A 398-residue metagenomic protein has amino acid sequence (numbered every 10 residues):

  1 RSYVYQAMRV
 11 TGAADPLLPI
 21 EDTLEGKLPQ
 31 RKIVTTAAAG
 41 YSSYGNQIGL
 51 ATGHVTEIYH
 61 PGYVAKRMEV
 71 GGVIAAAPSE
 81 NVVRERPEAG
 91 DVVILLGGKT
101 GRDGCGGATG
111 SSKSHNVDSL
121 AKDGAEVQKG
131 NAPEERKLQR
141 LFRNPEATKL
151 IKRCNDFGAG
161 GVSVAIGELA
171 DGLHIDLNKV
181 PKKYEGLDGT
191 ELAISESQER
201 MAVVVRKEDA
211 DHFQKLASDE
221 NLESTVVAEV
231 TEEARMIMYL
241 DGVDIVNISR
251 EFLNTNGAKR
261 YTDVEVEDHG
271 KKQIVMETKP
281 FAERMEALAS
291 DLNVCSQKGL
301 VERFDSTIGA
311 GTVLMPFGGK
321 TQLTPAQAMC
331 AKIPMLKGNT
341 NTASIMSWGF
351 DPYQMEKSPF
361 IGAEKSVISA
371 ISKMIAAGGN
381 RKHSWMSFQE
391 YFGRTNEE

Functional and structural regions predicted by a protein language model:
R1-E398: Glycine/proline-enriched, intrinsically flexible loops and inter-domain linkers
